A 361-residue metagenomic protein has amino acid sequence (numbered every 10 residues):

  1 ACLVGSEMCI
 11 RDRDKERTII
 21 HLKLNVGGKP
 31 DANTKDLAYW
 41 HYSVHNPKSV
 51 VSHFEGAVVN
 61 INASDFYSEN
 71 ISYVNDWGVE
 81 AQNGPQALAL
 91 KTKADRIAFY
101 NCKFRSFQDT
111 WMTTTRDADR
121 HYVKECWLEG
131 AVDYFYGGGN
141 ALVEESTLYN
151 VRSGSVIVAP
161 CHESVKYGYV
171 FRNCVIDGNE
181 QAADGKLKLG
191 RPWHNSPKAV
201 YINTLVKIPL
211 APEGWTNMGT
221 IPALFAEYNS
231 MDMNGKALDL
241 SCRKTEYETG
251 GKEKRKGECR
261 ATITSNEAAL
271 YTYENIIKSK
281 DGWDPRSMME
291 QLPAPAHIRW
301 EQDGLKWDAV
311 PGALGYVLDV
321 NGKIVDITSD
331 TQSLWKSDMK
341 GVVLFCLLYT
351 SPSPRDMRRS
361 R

Functional and structural regions predicted by a protein language model:
A1-G5, Y349-S360: Single conserved hydrophobic/aromatic residue that forms the stacking wall/gate of nucleotide- or nucleobase-binding
S6-S351: Sequence-level preference for short, compositionally simple segments enriched in small aliphatic or small polar residues
